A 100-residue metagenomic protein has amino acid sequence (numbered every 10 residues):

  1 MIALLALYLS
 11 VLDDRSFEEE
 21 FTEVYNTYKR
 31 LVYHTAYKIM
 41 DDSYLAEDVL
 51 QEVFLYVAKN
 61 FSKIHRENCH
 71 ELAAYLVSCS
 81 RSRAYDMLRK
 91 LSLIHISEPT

Functional and structural regions predicted by a protein language model:
M1-L31, F61: N-terminal module of bacterial RNA polymerase sigma factors
E19, Y44, E67-A74: Conserved catalytic/ATP-binding subdomain
Y25, S43-N60: Conserved RNAP core-binding helix
H34, D48-L55, H70-S82: Structural recognition of an alpha-helix C-terminal capping motif at a helix-to-coil junction
F54-E71, K90: Sigma70-family region 2
L91-T100: Residue-level detector of conserved catalytic or cofactor/ligand-binding positions in enzyme active sites
